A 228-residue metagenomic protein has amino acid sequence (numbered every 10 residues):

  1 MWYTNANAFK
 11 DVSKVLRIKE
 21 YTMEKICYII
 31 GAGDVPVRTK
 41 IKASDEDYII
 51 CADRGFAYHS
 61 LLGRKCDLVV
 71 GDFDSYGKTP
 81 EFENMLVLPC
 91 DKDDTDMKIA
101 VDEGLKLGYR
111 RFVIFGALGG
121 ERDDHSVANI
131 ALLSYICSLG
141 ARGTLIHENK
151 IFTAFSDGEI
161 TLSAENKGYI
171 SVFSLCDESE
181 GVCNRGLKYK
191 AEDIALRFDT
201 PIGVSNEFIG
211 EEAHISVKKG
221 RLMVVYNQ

Functional and structural regions predicted by a protein language model:
Y3, K10, K14-K19: Short, positively charged and aromatic/hydrophobic N-terminal segments
I18-P80: N-terminal beta-strand-loop-alpha-helix module at the start of alpha/beta ligand-binding or catalytic domains
I30, I50-A52, G71, V87 (+3 more regions): General beta-strand structural signal in soluble alpha/beta enzymes
M85-G108: Short phosphate-binding loop-to-helix
D123-S134: Short Gly/Thr/Asp-enriched flexible loops that form oxyanion-binding sites at enzyme active sites
Y135-F152: Short, acidic/small-residue loops that bind anionic groups at enzyme active sites
K150, F155-Q228: Long, charged alpha-helical interface segments
